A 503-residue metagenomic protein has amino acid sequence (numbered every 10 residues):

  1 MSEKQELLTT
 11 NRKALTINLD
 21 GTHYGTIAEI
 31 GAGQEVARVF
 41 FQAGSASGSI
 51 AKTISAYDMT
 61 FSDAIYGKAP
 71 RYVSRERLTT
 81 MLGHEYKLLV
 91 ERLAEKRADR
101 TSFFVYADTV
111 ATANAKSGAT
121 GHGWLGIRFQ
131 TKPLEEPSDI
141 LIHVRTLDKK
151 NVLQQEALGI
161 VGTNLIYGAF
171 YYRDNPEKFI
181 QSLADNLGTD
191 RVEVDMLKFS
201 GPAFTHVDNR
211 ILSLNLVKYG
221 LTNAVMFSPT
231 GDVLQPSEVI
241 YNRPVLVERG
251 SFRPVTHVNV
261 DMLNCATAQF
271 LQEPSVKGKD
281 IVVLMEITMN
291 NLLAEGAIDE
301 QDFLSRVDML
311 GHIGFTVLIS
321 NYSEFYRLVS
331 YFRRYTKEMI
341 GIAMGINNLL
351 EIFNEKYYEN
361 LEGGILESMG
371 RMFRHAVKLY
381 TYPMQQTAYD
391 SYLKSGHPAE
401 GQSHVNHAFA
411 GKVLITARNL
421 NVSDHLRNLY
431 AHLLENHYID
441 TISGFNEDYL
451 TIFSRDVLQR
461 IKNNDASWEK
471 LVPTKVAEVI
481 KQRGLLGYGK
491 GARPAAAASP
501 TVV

Functional and structural regions predicted by a protein language model:
K4-Q5, A14-T16, D20, Y24-I27 (+5 more regions): Active-site cores that bind ATP or allylic diphosphates and position pyrophosphate for catalysis
E29, E248-M262: Short, glycine-rich nucleotide/cofactor-binding loops
G33-R38, T256: Short N-terminal binding/cap micro-motifs at the start of the first secondary-structure element
A51: RNA substrate-binding interface of SAM-dependent RNA methyltransferases
I54: Functional cation/ligand-contacting sites centered on basic and imidazole/sulfhydryl donors
H257-K277: Histidine-anchored nucleotide/phosphate-binding helix
